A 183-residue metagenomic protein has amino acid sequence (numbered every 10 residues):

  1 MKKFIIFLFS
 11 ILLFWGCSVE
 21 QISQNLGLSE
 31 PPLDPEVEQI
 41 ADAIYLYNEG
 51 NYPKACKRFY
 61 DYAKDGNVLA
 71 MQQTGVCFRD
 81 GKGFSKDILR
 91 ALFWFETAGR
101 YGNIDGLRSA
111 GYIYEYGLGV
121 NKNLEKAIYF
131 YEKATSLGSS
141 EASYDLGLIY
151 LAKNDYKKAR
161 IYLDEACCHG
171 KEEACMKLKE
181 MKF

Functional and structural regions predicted by a protein language model:
K2-Q21: Classical Sec-dependent N-terminal signal peptides that target proteins to the secretory pathway
C17-L33: Bacterial Sec signal peptide processing site at the extreme N-terminus
D34-P35, Q39, L46-Y47, N51 (+6 more regions): Short helix-capping/linker turns of helical repeat alpha-solenoids
Q39-L46, R58, Q73-D80, S109-Y116 (+2 more regions): Hydrophobic face of amphipathic alpha-helices that form TPR/SEL1-like repeat modules and related alpha-solenoid
I161-F183: Terminal, low-structured helical/coil segments at or just beyond the last alpha-helical repeat
